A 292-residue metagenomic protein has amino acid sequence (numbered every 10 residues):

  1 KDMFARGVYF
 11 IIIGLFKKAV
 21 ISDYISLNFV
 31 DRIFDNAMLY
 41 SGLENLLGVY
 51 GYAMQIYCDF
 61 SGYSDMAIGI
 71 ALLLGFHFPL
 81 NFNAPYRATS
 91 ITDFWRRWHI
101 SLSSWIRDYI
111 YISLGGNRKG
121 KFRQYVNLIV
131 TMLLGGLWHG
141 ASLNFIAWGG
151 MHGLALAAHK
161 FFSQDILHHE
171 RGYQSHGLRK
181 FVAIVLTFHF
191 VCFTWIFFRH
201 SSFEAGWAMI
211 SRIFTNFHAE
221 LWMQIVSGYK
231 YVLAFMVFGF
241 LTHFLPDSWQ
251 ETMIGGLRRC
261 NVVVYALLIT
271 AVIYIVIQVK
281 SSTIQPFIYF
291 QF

Functional and structural regions predicted by a protein language model:
K1-Q291: Membrane-embedded transmembrane alpha-helical bundles that form the catalytic cores of multi-pass lipid-modifying
